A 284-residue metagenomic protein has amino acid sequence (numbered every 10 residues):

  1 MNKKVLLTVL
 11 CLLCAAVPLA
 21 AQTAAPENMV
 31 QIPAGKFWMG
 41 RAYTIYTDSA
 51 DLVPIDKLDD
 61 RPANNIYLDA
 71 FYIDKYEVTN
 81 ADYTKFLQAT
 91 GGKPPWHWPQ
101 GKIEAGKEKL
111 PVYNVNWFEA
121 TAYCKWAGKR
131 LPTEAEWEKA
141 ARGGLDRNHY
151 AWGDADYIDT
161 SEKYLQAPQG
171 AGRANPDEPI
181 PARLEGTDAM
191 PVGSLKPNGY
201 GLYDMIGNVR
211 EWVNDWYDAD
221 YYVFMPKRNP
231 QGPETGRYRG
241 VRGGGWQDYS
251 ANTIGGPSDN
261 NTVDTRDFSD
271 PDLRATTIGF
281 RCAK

Functional and structural regions predicted by a protein language model:
M1-L7: Bacterial N-terminal signal peptides that target proteins for export
T8-A16: Bacterial N-terminal signal peptides
T23-P95, V115-N116, G207: A short glycine-rich, aromatic-capped structural motif
E27, A63, L68, K107 (+3 more regions): Short coil/loop residues immediately preceding or within conserved phosphate-binding loops of NTP-utilizing enzyme
I32, W38, Y43-T47, K93 (+2 more regions): Functional-site microenvironments in short loops/helix caps that host divalent-cation chemistry
F71, Y83-F86, Y123, L195 (+1 more regions): Conserved hydrophobic/aromatic "anchor" residues that stabilize well-ordered secondary structure elements
R274-K284: Short, structured beta-strand segments at or near domain termini in extracellular proteins/domains
